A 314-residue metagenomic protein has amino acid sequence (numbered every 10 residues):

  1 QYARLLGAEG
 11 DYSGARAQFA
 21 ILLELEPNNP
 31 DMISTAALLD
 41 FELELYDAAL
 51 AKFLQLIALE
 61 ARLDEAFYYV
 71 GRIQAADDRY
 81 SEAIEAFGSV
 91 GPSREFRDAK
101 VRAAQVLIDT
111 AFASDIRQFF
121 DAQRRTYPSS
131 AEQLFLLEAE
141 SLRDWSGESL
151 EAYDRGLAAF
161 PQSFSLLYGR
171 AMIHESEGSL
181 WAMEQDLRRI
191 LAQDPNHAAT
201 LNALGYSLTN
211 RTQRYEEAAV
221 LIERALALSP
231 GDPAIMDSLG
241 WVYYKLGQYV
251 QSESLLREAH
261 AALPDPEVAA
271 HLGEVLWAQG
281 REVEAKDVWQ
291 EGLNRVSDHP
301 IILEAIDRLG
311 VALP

Functional and structural regions predicted by a protein language model:
Q1, T35, Y69, R102-A103 (+6 more regions): Canonical tetratricopeptide repeat
R4, L38, R72, Q105 (+6 more regions): Residue-level recognition of tetratricopeptide repeat
A8, E42-L43, A76-D77, D109-T110 (+6 more regions): Register position in tetratricopeptide repeats
I21-L22, Q55-L56, S89-V90, A122-Q123 (+5 more regions): Canonical positions in the second alpha-helix
L25, L59, V90-R94, R125-Y127 (+5 more regions): Structural marker of alpha-solenoid helical repeat scaffolds
N29, L63, F96, S130-A131 (+5 more regions): Residue-level recognition of tetratricopeptide repeat
M32, A66, A99-K100, E132-L134 (+5 more regions): TPR alpha-solenoid repeat register
